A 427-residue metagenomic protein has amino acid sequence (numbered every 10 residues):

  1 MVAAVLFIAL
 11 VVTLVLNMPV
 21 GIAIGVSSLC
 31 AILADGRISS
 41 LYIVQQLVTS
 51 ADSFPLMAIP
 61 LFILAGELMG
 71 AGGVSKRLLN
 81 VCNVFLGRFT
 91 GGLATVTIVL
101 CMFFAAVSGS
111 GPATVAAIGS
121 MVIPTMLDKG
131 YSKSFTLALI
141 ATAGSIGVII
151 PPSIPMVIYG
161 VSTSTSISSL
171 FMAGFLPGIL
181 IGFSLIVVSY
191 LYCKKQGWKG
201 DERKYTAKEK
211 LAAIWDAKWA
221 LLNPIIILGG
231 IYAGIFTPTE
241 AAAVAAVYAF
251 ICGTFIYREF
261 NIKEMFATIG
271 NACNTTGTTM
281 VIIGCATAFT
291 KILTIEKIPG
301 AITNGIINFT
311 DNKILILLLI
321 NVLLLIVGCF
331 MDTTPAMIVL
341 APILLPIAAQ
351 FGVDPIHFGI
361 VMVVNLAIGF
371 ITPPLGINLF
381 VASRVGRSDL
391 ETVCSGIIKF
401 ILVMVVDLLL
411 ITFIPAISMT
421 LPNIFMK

Functional and structural regions predicted by a protein language model:
M1-K427: Alpha-helical transmembrane segments of multi-pass membrane transport proteins
